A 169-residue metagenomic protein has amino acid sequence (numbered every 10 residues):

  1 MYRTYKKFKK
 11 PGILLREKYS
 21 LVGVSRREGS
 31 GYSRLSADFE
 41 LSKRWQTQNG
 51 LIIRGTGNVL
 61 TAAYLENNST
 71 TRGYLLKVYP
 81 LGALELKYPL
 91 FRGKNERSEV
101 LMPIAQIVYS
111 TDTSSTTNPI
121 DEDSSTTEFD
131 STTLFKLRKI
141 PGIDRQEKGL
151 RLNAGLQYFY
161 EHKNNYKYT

Functional and structural regions predicted by a protein language model:
M1-T169: Outer-membrane beta-barrel translocator/pore domains, especially the C-terminal barrels of Gram-negative outer-membrane
